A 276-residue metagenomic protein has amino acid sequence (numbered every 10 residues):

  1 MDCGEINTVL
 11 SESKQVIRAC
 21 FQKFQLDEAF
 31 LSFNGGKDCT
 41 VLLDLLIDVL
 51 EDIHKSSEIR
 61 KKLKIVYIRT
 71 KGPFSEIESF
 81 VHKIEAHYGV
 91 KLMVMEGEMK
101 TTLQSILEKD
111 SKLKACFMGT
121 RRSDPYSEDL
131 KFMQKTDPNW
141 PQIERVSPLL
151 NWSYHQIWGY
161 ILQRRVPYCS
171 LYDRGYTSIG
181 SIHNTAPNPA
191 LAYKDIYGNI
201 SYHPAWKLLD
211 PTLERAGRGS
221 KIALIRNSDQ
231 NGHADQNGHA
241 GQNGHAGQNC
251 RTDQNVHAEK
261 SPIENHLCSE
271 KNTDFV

Functional and structural regions predicted by a protein language model:
M1-N237, N243, G247-V276: Nucleotide-activated chemistry modules centered on ATP-dependent adenylation/adenylyltransferase
